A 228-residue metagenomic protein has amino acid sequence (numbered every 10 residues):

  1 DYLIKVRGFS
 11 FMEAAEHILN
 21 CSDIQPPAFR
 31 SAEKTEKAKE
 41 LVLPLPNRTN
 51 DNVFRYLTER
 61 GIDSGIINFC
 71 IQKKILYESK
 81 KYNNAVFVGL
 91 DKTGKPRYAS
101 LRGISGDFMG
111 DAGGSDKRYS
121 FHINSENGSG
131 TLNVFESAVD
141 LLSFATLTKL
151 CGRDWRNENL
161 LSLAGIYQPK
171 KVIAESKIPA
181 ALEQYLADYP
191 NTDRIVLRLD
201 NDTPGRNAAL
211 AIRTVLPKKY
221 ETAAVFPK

Functional and structural regions predicted by a protein language model:
D1-E59: Non-catalytic accessory segments of DNA primases and related replication-initiation nucleases
Y2-K5, L141, A145-L150: Short active-site loop/helix that positions an aromatic residue
L3, L57, F87, G94 (+3 more regions): Terminal peptide-recognition signature
F54-I66, L90: Serine endopeptidase catalytic core focused on the charge-relay Asp
G65-F87: Active-site-proximal, Lys/Arg-enriched surface segment that forms a nucleic-acid-binding/basic interface patch
F108-G130: Glycine-/acidic-rich phosphate or pyrophosphate-binding loops and their flanking alpha/beta elements
V134-V139, G165-Q168: Conserved mixed alpha/beta catalytic, RNA-binding, or beta-rich assembly cores of soluble enzyme, regulatory
T146-K228: TOPRIM fold recognition
